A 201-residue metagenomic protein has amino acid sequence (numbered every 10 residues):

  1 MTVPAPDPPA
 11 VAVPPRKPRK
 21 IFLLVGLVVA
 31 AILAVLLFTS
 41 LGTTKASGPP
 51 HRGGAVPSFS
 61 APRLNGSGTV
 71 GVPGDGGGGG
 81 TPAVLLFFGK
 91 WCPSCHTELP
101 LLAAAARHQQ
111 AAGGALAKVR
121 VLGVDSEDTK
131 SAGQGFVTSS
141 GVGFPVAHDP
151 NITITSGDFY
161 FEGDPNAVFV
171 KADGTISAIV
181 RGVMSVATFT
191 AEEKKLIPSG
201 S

Functional and structural regions predicted by a protein language model:
M1-P62: N-terminal targeting signals for export/organelle localization
S58-V84: A short beta-strand-turn-helix
G80-T81, G135-G143, D149-S201: Thiol/disulfide oxidoreductase modules built on the thioredoxin-like
V84-L85, V121, A167: Hydrophobic beta-strand anchors of alpha/beta hydrolase catalytic cores
L86-C92, S126: Aromatic-flanked redox-active Cys/Sec active sites in thiol-based oxidoreductases, especially the WC-centered
C92-H96, A167: The canonical Cys-X-X-Cys-His
P93, A103, S177: Nucleotide phosphate-binding site architecture
H96-S140, P150-G157: Structural microenvironment flanking redox-active thiols in thiol-disulfide oxidoreductases
